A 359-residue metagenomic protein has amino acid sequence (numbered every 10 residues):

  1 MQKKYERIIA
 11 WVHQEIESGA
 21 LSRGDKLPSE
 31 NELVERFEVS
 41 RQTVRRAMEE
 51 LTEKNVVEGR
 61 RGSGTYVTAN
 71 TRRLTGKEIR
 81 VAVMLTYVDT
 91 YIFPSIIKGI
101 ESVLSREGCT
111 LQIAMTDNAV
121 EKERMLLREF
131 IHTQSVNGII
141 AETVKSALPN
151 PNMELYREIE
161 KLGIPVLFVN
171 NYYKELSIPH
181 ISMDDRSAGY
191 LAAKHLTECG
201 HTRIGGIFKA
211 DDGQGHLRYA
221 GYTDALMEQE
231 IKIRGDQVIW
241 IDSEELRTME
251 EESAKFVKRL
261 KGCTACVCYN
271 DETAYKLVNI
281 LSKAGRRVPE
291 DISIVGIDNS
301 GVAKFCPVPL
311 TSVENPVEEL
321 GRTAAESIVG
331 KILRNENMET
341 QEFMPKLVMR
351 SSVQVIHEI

Functional and structural regions predicted by a protein language model:
M1-E38, V120, H132: Extreme N-terminal segment that seeds HTH/winged-HTH DNA-binding domains in transcriptional regulators
A10-E17, T68-L191, F256: Alpha-helical recognition/docking segments in bacterial nutrient-uptake and carbohydrate-utilization systems
W11, S253-I359: Flexible loop/turn connectors
G24-D25, K54-G62, T68: Beta-hairpin "wing" of winged helix-turn-helix
A82-V83, S135-K145, L167, G205-F208 (+2 more regions): Periplasmic-binding protein-like
S105-M115, G206, T223-R247: Short beta-strand elements in bilobed, periplasmic/extracellular small-molecule ligand-binding domains
S177-G206, D224, L246-A254, A274 (+1 more regions): Hydrophobic alpha-helical segments within soluble ligand-binding/sensing domains
Y190-I231, E339-V353: An alpha-beta-alpha
